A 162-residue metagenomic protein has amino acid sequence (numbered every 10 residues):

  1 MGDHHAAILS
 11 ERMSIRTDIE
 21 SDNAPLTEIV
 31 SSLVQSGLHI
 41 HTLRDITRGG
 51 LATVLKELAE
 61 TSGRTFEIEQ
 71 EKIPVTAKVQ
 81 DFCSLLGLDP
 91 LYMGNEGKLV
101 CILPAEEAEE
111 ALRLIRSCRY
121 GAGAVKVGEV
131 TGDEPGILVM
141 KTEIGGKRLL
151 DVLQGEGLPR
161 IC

Functional and structural regions predicted by a protein language model:
M1-C162: Helix-biased detector of long, well-ordered alpha-helical tracts
